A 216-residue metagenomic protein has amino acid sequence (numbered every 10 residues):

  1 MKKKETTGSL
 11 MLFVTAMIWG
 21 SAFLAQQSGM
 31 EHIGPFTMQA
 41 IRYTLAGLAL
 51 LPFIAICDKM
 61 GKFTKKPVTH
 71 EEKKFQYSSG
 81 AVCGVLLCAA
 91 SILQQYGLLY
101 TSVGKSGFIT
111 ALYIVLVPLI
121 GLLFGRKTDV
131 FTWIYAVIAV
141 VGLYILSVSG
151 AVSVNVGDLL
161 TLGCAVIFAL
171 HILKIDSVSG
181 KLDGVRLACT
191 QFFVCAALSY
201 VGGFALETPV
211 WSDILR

Functional and structural regions predicted by a protein language model:
M1-Q39, V85, A89, L93 (+2 more regions): Glycine-/small-residue-enriched transmembrane alpha-helix faces in small-molecule transporters and effluxers
T6-M11, T37-I56, T132-I138, V156 (+3 more regions): Hydrophobic alpha-helical transmembrane segments of multi-pass integral membrane proteins, especially transporters
A22-F23, I54-T110, I145, I214: Specific transmembrane alpha-helical segments of multi-pass solute transporters/efflux pumps, especially DMT/EamA
L24-P35, T64-V68, Y96-Y100, Y144-V156 (+1 more regions): Membrane-interface helix termini and inter-helical loops of multi-pass transporters
G34-P35, S102-V103, D129, D183-G184: A helix-boundary/kink motif common to multi-pass secondary transporters, especially Major Facilitator Superfamily
T37-L48, Q95-R126, C164: Specific alpha-helical transmembrane segments that line the substrate/conduction pathway and gating interfaces
L50, T128-V148, A165-F168, S199: Hydrophobic transmembrane alpha-helices of multi-pass small-molecule transport proteins
K74, S78, G107-T110, L123-G142 (+1 more regions): Loop-to-transmembrane alpha-helix entry segments
